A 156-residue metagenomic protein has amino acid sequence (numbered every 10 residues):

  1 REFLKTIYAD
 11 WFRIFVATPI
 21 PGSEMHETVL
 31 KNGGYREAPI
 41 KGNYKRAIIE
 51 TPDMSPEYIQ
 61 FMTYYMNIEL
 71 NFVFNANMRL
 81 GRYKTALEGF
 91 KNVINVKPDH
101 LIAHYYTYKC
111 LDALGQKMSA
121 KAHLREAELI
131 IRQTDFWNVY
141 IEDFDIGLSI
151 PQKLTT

Functional and structural regions predicted by a protein language model:
R1-N95, L111, M118-R132, S149-T155: A structural motif corresponding to the C-terminal lobe/cap of the Radical SAM core domain
H100, R132-T134: Residue-level recognition of tetratricopeptide repeat
L101-L114: Extended alpha-helical scaffolding segments
A103, F136-W137: TPR alpha-solenoid repeat register
Y106, Y140-D143, G147: "A position-specific structural signal for the A-helix of alpha-solenoid helical repeats
